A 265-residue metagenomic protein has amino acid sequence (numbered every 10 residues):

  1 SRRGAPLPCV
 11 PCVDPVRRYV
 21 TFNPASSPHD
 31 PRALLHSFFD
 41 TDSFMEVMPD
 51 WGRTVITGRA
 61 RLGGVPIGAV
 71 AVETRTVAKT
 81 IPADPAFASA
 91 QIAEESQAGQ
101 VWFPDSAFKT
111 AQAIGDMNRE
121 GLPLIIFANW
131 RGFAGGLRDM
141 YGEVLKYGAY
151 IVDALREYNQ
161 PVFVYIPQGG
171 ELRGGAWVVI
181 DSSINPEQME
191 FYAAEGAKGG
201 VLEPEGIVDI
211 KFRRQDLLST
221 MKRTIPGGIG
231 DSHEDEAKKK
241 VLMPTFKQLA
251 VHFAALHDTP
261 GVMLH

Functional and structural regions predicted by a protein language model:
S1-H265: Ligand-binding clefts of soluble mixed alpha/beta catalytic domains
